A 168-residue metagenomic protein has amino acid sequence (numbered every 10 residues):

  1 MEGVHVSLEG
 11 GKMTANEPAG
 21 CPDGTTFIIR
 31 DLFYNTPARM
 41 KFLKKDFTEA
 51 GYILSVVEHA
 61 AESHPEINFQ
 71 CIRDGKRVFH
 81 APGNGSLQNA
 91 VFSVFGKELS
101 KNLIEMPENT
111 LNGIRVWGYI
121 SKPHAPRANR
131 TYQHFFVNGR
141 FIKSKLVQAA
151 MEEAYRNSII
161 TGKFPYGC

Functional and structural regions predicted by a protein language model:
M1-C168: N-terminal phosphate-binding caps/lids of nucleotide- and nucleic-acid-binding domains
